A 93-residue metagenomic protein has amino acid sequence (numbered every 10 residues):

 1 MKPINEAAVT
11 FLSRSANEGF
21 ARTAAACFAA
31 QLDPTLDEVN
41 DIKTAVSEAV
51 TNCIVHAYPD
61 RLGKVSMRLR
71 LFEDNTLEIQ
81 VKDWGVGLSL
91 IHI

Functional and structural regions predicted by a protein language model:
M1-A8, C53-I91: Conserved beta-strand-loop-beta-strand hairpin that lines the nucleotide-binding pocket of ATP/GTP-utilizing enzymes
A8-F20: STAS-typified acidic loop motif
S15, A24, L62: Solvent-exposed, flexible loop/coil residues
R22-S47: Conserved short strand/loop->alpha-helix "switch" segment adjacent to the catalytic nucleotide/phosphoryl-transfer site
F28-Q31, N52, I93: A generic secondary-structure signal
A45, V50-V55: Short, well-structured hydrophobic secondary-structure segments
